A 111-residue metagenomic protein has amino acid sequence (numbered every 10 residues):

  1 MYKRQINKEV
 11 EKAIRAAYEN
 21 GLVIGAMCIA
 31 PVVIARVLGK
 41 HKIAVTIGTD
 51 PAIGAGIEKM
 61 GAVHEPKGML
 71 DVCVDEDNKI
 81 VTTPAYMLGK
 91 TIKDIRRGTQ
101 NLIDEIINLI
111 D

Functional and structural regions predicted by a protein language model:
K3-D111: Active-site-adjacent pocket-lining segments in enzyme domains
